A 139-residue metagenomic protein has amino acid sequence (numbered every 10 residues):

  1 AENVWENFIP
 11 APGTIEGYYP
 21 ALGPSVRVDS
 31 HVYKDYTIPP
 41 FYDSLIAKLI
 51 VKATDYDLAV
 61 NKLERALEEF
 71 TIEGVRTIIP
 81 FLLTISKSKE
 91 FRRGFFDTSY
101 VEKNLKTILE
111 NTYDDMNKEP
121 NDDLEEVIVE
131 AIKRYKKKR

Functional and structural regions predicted by a protein language model:
A1-R139: Catalytic cores of soluble metabolic enzymes centered on carboxylation/carboxyl-transfer
